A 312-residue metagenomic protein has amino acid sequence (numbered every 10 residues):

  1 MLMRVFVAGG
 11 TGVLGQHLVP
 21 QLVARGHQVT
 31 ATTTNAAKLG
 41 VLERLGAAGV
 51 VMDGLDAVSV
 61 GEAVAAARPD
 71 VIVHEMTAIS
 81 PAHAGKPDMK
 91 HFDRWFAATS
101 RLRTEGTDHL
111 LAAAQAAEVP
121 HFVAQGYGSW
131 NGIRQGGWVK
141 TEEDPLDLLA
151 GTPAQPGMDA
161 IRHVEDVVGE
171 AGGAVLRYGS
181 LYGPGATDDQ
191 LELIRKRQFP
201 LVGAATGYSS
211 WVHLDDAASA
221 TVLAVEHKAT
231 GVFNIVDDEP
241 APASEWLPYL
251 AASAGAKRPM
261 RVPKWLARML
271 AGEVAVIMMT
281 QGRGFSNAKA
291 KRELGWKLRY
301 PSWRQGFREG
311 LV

Functional and structural regions predicted by a protein language model:
L2, P20, A218-V274: Mid/C-terminal beta-alpha module of Rossmann-like enzyme folds, strongest in SDR-family dehydrogenases/epimerases
V5-H27: N-terminal Rossmann NAD(P)H-binding glycine-rich loop of SDR-like oxidoreductase domains
T34-E105: NAD(P)H-binding glycine-rich loop region in Rossmannoid oxidoreductase-like domains and their noncatalytic homologs
K86-P153: Conserved Rossmann-fold NAD(P)-dependent oxidoreductase catalytic core, especially the SDR/UDP-sugar
H121, Q125-Y127, H163-P184: Conserved beta-loop-beta element that borders a ligand/cofactor-binding pocket
Q135-G136, A171, Y182-E192, L223-F233 (+1 more regions): Glycine/proline-rich active-site loop of Rossmann-fold NAD(P)-dependent oxidoreductases
D147-P153, Q190-V212, D216: A conserved pocket-lining segment of Rossmann-fold NAD(P)-dependent short-chain dehydrogenase/reductase
P301-V312: Amphipathic terminal alpha-helices
